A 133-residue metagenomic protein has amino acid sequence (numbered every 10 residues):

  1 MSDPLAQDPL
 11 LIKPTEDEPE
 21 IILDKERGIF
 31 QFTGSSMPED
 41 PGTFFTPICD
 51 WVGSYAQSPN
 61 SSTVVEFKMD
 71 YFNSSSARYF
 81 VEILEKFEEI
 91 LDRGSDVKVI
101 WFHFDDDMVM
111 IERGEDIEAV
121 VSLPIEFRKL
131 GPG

Functional and structural regions predicted by a protein language model:
D3-T46: STAS-typified acidic loop motif
A6-P9, E112-G133: A cross-taxonomic marker for long C-terminal extensions/tails that follow the last structured domain
I12, P38, D92, D116 (+1 more regions): Extended interaction regions within the primary functional domain
M37-S62: Short, well-structured hydrophobic secondary-structure segments
P38, D107, G133: Surface-exposed, flexible loop/turn segments at secondary-structure boundaries
I48, S62-I117: Amphipathic alpha-helical interaction surfaces in cytosolic regulatory modules
